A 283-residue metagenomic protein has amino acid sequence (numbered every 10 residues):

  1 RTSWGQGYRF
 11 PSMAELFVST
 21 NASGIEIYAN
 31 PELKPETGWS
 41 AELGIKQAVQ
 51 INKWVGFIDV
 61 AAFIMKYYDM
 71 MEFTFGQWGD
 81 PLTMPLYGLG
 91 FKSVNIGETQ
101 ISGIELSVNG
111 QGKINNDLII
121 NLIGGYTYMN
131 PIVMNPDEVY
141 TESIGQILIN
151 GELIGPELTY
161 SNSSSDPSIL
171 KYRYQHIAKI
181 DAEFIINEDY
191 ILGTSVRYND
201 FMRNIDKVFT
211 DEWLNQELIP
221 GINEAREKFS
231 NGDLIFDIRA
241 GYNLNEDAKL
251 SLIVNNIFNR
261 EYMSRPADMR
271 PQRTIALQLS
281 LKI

Functional and structural regions predicted by a protein language model:
R1, G5, G44-A48, Q100 (+6 more regions): Transmembrane beta-barrel domains of outer membrane proteins
W4-F10, F17-S19, Q47-V49, A62-D69 (+6 more regions): Transmembrane beta-strands of outer-membrane beta-barrel pores
G7-Y67, W78, T83-K113, L170-H176 (+1 more regions): Outer-membrane beta-barrel signature, preferentially recognizing the C-terminal barrel domain of Gram-negative
Y8-R9, K66, Y198-I222, S230-I283: C-terminal beta-signal and adjacent terminal beta-strands/loops of Gram-negative outer-membrane beta-barrel proteins
A14-S19, E26, M70-Q77, M129 (+3 more regions): Outer-membrane beta-barrel translocator domains and adjoining extracellular loop/strand segments of Gram-negative
F17-I27, Q77-G90, Q146-S163, L214-G221 (+2 more regions): Flexible, solvent-exposed coil segments and beta strand-coil junctions, predominantly the extracellular/periplasmic
E26-P31, G90-I96, S163-S168, I222-R226 (+2 more regions): Extracellular loop and loop/strand-boundary signature of outer-membrane beta-barrel proteins
K53, F57-K66, G88-V208: Gram-negative outer-membrane beta-barrel transporters
